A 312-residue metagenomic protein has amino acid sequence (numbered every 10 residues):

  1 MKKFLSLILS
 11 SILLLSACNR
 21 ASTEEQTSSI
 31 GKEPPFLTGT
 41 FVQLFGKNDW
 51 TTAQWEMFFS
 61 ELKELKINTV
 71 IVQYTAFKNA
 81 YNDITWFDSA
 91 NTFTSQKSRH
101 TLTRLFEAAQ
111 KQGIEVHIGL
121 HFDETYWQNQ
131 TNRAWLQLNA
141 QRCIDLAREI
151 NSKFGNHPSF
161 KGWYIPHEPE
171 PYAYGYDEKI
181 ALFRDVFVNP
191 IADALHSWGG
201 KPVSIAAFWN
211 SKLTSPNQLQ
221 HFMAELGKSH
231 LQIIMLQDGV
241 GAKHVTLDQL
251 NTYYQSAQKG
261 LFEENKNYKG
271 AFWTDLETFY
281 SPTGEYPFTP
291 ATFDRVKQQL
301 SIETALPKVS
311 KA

Functional and structural regions predicted by a protein language model:
E25-T75, W209: Boundary/entry segment of secreted carbohydrate-active catalytic domains
Q43-W55, Y74-Y81, F87, N91-H100 (+6 more regions): Acidic-and-aromatic substrate-binding clefts and catalytic sites of carbohydrate-active enzymes
N48-L62, C143-N151, S215-E225, A291-E303: Short, acidic/polar
W55-E64, V70-E124, I180-K201, L250-T252: Aromatic-lined substrate-binding rim segments of carbohydrate-active enzymes
K97-K111, N132-G162, E225-L226, E303: An active-site-proximal structural segment forming one wall of the substrate-binding cleft that immediately precedes
H117-N129, Q137, G162-E168, V188-Q218 (+2 more regions): Aromatic-lined carbohydrate-recognition surfaces of secreted/lumenal glycan-active proteins
F122-D123, L146-E178: Active-site groove signature of glycoside hydrolases
M235-L247, E263-A312: Substrate-binding cleft of secreted/luminal carbohydrate-active enzymes
